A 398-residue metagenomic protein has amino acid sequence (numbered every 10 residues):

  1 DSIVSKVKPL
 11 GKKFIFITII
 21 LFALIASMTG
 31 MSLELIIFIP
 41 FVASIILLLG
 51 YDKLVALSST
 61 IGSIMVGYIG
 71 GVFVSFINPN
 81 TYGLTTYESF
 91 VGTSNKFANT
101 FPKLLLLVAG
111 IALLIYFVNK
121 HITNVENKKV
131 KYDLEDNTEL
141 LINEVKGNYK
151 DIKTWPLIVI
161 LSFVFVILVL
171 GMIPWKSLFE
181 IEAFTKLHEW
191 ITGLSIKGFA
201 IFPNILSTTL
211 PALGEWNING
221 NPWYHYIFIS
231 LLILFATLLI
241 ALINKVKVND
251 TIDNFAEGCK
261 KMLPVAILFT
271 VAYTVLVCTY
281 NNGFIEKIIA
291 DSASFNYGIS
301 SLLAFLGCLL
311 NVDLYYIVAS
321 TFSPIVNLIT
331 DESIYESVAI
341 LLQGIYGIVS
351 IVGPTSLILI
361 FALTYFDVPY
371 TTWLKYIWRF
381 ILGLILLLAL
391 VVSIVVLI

Functional and structural regions predicted by a protein language model:
D1, L213-G283, F305, L309: Core transmembrane alpha-helical segments of multi-pass membrane transporters/permeases
K6-I17, L49-V55, K153-W155, Y226-I227 (+3 more regions): Membrane-interfacial loop-to-helix junctions in multi-pass transporters
G11-F41, A266-N282, S292-E332, G347: Hydrophobic alpha-helical transmembrane segments of multi-pass integral membrane proteins, predominantly secondary
F14, I111, I160, V164 (+5 more regions): Hydrophobic alpha-helical transmembrane segments in multi-pass membrane proteins
F22-I39, K53-A98, G307-S320, A339-F366 (+1 more regions): Alpha-helical transmembrane segments and, especially, the helix-loop junctions at the ends of these helices
I25-E34, N78, L170-I181, L242-I252 (+3 more regions): Transmembrane helix-loop junctions in multi-pass membrane proteins
T85-T86, S94-P222, Y226-D250, Y365-T372 (+1 more regions): Long, contiguous bundles of hydrophobic transmembrane helices that form the permeation core of multi-pass
C259-M262, L363-G383: Interfacial loop-to-transmembrane junctions
